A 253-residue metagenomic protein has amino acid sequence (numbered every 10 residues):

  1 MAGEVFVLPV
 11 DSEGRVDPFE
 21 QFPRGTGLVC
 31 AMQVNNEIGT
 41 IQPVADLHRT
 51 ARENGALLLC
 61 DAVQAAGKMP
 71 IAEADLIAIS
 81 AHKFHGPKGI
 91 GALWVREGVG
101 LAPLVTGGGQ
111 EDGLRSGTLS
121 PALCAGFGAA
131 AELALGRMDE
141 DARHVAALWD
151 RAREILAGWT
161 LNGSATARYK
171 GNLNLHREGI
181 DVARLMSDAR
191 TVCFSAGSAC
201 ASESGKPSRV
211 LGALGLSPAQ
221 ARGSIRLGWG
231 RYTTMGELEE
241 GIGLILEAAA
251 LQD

Functional and structural regions predicted by a protein language model:
M1-D253: Pyridoxal 5′-phosphate
